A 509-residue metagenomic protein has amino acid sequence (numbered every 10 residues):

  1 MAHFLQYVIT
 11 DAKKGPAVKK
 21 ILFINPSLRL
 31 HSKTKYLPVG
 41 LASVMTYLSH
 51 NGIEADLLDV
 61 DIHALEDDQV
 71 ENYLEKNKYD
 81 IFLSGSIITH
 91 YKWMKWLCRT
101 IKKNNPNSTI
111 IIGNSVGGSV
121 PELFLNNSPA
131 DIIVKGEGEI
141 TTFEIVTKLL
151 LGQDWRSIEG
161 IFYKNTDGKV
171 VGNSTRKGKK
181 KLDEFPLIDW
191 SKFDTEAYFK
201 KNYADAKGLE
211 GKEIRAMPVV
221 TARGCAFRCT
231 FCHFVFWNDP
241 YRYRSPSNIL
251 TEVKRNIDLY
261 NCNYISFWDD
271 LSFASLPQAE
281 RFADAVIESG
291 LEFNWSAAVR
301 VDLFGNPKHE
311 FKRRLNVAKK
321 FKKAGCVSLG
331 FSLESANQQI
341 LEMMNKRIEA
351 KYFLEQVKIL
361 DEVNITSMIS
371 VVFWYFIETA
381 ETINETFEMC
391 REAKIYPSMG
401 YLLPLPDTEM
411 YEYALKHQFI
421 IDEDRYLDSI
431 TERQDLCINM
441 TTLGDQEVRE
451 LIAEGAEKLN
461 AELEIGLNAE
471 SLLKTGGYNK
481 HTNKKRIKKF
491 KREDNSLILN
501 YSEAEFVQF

Functional and structural regions predicted by a protein language model:
M1-F23, E71-D80, T166, E409-F509: Radical SAM enzyme core and accessory elements
F4-Y7, D11-L22, L28-R29, K164-P218: N-terminal [4Fe-4S]-dependent radical SAM core
L30-H31, F227, P277, P307-K308 (+4 more regions): Flexible glycine/acidic-rich beta-alpha junction loops that bind and position SAM and/or redox cofactors in anaerobic
L30-L41: Glycine- and acidic-residue-enriched helix-capping/strand-helix junction motifs
L37, Y47-K181, L403-D407: Glycine-rich beta-alpha loop elements in corrinoid/cobalamin-binding modules across cobalamin-dependent enzymes
Y79, A130, C262, C326 (+1 more regions): A structural motif
P121-N126, I377-R391: Catalytic cores of alpha/beta
I188-M368, F373, E388: Radical SAM [4Fe-4S] cluster-binding motif and immediate context
